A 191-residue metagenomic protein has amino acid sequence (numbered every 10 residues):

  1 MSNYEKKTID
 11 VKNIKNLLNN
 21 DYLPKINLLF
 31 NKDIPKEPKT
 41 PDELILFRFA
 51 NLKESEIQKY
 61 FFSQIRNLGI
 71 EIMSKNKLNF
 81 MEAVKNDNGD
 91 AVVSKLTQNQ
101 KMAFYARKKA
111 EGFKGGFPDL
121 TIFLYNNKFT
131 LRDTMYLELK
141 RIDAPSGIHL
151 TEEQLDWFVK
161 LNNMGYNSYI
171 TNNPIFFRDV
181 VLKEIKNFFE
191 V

Functional and structural regions predicted by a protein language model:
M1-V191: Catalytic phosphate/metal-binding cores of nucleic-acid and nucleotide-processing enzymes, i.e., regions that mediate
